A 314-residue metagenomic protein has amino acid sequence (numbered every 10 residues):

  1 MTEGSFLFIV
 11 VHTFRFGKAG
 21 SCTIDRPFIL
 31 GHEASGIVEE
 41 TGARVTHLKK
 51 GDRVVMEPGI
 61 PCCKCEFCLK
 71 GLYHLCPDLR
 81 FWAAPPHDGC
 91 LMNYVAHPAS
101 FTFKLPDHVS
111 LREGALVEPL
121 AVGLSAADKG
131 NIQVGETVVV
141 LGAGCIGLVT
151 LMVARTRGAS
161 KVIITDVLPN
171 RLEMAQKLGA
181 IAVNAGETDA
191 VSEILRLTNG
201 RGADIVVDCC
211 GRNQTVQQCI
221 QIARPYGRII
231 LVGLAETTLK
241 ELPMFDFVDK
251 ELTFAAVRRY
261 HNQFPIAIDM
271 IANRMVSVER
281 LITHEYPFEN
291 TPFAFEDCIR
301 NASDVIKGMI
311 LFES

Functional and structural regions predicted by a protein language model:
T2, K18-E66, P106-H108: Glycine-rich beta-strand-centered segment in the early N-terminal region that forms part of a ligand/cofactor-binding
E3-G4, A43, G59, Y73 (+2 more regions): Short, surface-exposed secondary-structure boundary micro-motifs
E39, V162-I163, I230, A255: Conserved beta-strand positions in the Rossmann-like core of class I SAM-dependent methyltransferases
C62-L141: NAD(P)H dinucleotide-binding glycine-rich loop of Rossmann-like/cofactor-binding domains, especially the beta1-alpha1
V109-T188, S192: Mid-domain Rossmann-like dinucleotide-binding core that forms the NAD(H)/NADP(H) cofactor-binding site
G130-Q133, E173, L178-T253, P292 (+1 more regions): Glycine-rich cofactor phosphate-binding loops and adjacent beta1-alpha1 units of small-molecule cofactor enzyme domains
K177, I205, Q217-Q221, H261 (+1 more regions): C-terminal hydrophobic helical "lid"/dimerization subdomain of Rossmann-like NAD(P)H-dependent oxidoreductases
G227-I230, L242-L281: Rossmann-fold dehydrogenase core element
